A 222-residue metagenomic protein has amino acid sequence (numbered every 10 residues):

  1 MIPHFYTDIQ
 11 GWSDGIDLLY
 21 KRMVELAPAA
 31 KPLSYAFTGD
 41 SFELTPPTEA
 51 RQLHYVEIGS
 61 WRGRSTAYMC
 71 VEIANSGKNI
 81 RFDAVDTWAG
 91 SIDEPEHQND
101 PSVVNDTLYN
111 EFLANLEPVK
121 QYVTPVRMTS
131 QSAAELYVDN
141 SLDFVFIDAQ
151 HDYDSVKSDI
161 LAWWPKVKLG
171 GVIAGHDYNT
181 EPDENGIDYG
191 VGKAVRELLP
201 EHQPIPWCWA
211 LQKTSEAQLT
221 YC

Functional and structural regions predicted by a protein language model:
I2-Y6, D17-C222: S-adenosylmethionine/decaboxylated-SAM
I9: Active-site-proximal segment of RNA-dependent polymerases
